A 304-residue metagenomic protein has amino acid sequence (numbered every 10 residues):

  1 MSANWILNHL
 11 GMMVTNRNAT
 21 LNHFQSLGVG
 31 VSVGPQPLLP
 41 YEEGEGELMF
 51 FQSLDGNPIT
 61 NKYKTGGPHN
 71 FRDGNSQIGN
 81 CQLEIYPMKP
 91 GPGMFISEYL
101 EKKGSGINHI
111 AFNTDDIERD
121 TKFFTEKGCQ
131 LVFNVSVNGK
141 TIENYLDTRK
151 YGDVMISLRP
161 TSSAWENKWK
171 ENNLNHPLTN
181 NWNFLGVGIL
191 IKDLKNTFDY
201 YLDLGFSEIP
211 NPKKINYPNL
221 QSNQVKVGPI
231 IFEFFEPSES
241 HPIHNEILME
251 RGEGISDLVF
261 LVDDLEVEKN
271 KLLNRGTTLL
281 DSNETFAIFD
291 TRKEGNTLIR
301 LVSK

Functional and structural regions predicted by a protein language model:
M1-N18, V33, S105-T114, S163-D199 (+2 more regions): N-terminal beta-strand motif that seeds the catalytic metal site of vicinal oxygen chelate
M1-N80: Hydrophobic, helix-prone linear segments
M12, E84-P87, E118-N180, N223-V227 (+2 more regions): Vicinal oxygen chelate
N16, G28, V33, G79 (+9 more regions): Polar/charged low-complexity regions in secreted precursors and cytosolic/nuclear IDRs
T20-Q25, F124, T197-L202, L272: Conserved active-site tyrosine of GNAT-family acetyltransferases
P35-N70, P90-H109, T125-E143, W169-H176 (+4 more regions): A cross-kingdom feature marking solvent-exposed beta-strand/loop segments within repeated, beta-rich binding/scaffold
G79-G91: Ordered, amphipathic secondary-structure segments that act as subunit-interaction surfaces in large macromolecular
C81-E84, D115-D116, G186, I230-I231 (+2 more regions): Extracellular/lumenal glycan-associated surfaces
